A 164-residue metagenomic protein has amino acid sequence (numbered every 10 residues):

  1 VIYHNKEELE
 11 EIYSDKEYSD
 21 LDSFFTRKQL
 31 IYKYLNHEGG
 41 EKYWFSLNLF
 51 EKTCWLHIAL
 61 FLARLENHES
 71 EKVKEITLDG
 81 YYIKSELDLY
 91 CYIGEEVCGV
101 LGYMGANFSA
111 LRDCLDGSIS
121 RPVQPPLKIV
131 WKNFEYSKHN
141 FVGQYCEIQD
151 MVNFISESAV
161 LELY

Functional and structural regions predicted by a protein language model:
V1-G102, S118-Y164: N-terminal intrinsically disordered, low-complexity segments enriched in P/E/S/T
Y103-N107: Short, surface-exposed helix-loop/turn micro-motifs enriched in polar/charged residues
F108, R112-S118: P-loop NTPase catalytic core of nucleic-acid-dependent motor ATPases
